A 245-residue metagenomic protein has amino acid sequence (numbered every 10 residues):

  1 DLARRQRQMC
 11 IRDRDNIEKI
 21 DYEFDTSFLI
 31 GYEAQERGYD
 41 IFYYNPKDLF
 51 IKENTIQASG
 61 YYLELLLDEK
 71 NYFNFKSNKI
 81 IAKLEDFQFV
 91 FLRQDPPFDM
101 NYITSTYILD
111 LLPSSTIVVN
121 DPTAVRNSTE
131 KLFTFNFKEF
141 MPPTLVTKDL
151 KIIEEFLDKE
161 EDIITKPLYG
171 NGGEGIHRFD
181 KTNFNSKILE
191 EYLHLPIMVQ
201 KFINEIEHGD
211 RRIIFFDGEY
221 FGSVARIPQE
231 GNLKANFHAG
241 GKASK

Functional and structural regions predicted by a protein language model:
D1-I11: Single conserved hydrophobic/aromatic residue that forms the stacking wall/gate of nucleotide- or nucleobase-binding
R4, L84-E85, L157: A short, aliphatic-rich alpha-helical micro-motif
R12, F91-L92, Q200: Redox-cofactor binding/interface segments in oxidoreductases and associated redox assembly factors
E18-V146: Conserved N-proximal alpha/beta basic substrate-recognition cap immediately N-terminal to, or forming the N-lobe
N127-T129, E139-E155, D180-K187: Active-site glycine-rich loop that binds ribose-phosphate moieties when present
K151, D158-E161, G172-K245: Phosphate-binding site of ATP-dependent enzymes
